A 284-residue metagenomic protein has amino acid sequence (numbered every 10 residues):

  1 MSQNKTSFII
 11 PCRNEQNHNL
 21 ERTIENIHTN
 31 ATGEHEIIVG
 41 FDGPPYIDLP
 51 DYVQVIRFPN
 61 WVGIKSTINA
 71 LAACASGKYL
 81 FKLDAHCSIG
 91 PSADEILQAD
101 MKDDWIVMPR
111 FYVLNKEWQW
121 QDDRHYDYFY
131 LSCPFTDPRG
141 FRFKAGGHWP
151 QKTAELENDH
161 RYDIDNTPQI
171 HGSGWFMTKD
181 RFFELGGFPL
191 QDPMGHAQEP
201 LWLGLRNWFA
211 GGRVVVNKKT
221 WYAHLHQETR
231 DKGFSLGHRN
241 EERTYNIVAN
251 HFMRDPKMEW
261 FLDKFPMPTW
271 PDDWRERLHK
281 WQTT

Functional and structural regions predicted by a protein language model:
M1-N26: N-proximal low-complexity "stem/linker" segments adjacent to membrane-targeting elements
I24-E34: Short, acidic, metal-binding catalytic loop of nucleotide-sugar glycosyltransferases
P59-A75: Glycine-rich, basic loop-to-helix element that forms the pyrophosphate-binding segment of sugar-nucleotide handling
K65, F143-F176: A recurrent flexible, glycine/aromatic-enriched loop bordering the glycosyltransferase active site that acts as
L80: Short aromatic/hydrophobic "clamp" motif used to bind/position activated sugar donors
S88, S92-R142: Conserved donor NDP-sugar-binding/catalytic core segment of glycosyltransferases
L97-Q98, G174-W175, R181-G186, D192-T220: A short, conserved alpha-helix in the catalytic core of glycosyltransferases
H171-F176, G233-T284: Terminal low-complexity segments of carbohydrate-biosynthetic enzymes
